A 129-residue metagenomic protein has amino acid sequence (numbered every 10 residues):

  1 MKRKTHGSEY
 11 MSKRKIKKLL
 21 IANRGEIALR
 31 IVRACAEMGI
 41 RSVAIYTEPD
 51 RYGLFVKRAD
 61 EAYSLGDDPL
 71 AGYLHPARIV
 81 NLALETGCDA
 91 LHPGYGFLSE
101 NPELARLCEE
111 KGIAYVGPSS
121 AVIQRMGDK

Functional and structural regions predicted by a protein language model:
K2, Y10-K129: N-terminal beta-alpha lobe that positions the nucleotide/phosphoryl donor in ATP/NTP-coupled carboxylate activation
